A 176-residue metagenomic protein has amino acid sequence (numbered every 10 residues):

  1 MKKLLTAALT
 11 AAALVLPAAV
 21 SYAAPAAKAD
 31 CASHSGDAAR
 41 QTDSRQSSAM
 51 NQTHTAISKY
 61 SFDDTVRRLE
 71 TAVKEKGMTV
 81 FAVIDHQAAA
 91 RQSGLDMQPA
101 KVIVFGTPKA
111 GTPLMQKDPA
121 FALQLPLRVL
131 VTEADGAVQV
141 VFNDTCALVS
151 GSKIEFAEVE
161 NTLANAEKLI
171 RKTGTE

Functional and structural regions predicted by a protein language model:
M1-A8: Bacterial N-terminal signal peptides that target proteins for export
A13-L14, A122: Hydrophobic alpha-helical transmembrane segments of integral membrane proteins, especially lipid-exposed positions
L14-A23: C-terminal segment of classical bacterial N-terminal signal peptides
K28-G77, R171-K172: Terminal, regulation- and interaction-focused segments at domain boundaries
E70, K74-V131: Compact, glycine-rich, soluble single-domain proteins
R128-F156: Beta-strand/loop substructures that line and gate deep hydrophobic ligand-binding cavities in soluble
C146-E176: C-terminal partner/receptor-binding element of secreted or periplasmic proteins
